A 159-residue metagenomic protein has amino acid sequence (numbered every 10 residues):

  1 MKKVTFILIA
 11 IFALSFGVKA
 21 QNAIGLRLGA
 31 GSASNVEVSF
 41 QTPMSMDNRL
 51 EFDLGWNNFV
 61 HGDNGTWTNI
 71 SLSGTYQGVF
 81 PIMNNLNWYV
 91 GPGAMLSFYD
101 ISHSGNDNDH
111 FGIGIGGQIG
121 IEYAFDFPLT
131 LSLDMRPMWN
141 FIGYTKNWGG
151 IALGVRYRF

Functional and structural regions predicted by a protein language model:
M1-V4: Positively charged n-region of N-terminal signal peptides that target proteins for export
F6-I9: Sec-dependent N-terminal signal peptides
F12-Q21: Sec/Tat signal peptide C-region and signal peptidase I cleavage site
Q21-I24, S104: Acidic/glycine-enriched edge-of-secondary-structure segments
A23-V38, W56-N69, N84, W139-G149: Solvent-exposed loop/turn segments connecting transmembrane beta-strands in outer-membrane beta-barrel proteins
T42-L133, Y157: Gram-negative (and chloroplast) outer-membrane scaffold detector with strong preference for beta-barrel transmembrane
N147-F159: Outer-membrane beta-barrel "beta-signal"
